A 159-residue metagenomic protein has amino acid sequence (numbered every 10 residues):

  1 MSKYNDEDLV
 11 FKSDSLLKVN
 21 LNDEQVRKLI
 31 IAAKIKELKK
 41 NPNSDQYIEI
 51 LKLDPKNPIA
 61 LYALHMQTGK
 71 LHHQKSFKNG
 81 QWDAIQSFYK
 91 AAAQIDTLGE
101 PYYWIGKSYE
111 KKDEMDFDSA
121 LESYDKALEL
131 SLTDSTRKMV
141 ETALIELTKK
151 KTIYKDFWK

Functional and structural regions predicted by a protein language model:
M1-N41: N-terminal leader/linker segments that initiate helical-solenoid repeat arrays
L9, L16, N20, I50 (+4 more regions): Alpha-helical solenoid scaffolds that mediate protein-protein interactions, centered on TPR/SEL1-like repeats but also
L9, N43-S44, A84-I85, A120: Single-residue signature of alpha-solenoid repeat helices
L29, A63-L64, W104, M139-A143: Canonical tetratricopeptide repeat
I31-K39, I48-P101, S108-D113: Alpha-helical adaptor scaffolds
L121-K159: Terminal, low-structured helical/coil segments at or just beyond the last alpha-helical repeat
